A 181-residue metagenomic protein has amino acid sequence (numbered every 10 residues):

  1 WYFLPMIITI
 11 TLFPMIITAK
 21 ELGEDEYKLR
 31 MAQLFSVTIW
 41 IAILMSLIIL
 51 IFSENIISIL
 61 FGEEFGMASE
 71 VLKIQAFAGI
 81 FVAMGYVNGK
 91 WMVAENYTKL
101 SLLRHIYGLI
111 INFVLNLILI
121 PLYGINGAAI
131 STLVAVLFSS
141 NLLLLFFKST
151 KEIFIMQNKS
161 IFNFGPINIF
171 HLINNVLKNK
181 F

Functional and structural regions predicted by a protein language model:
W1-I17, I41-M45, Q75-V82: Transmembrane helix-bundle signature of multi-pass secondary active exporters and lipid flippases
Y2-K28, G89-A94: Helix-loop junctions and terminal segments of transmembrane helices in multi-pass membrane transport/translocation
L4-I7, S46-E54, I59, V71 (+3 more regions): Membrane-embedded alpha-helical segments of multi-pass transporters/permeases
E24-S46: Membrane-water interface segments that mark the loop-to-transmembrane alpha-helix transition
A32, L50-I80: Interfacial segments at transmembrane-helix termini and the short loops linking adjacent helices
A76-I106: Membrane-interface junctions at transmembrane-helix termini in multi-pass inner-membrane proteins
N96-K99, I106-N141, L145-K148: Membrane-interface helix-loop junctions in multi-pass transport and translocation proteins
L144-F181: Membrane-proximal transmembrane or re-entrant/amphipathic helices at the cytosolic face
